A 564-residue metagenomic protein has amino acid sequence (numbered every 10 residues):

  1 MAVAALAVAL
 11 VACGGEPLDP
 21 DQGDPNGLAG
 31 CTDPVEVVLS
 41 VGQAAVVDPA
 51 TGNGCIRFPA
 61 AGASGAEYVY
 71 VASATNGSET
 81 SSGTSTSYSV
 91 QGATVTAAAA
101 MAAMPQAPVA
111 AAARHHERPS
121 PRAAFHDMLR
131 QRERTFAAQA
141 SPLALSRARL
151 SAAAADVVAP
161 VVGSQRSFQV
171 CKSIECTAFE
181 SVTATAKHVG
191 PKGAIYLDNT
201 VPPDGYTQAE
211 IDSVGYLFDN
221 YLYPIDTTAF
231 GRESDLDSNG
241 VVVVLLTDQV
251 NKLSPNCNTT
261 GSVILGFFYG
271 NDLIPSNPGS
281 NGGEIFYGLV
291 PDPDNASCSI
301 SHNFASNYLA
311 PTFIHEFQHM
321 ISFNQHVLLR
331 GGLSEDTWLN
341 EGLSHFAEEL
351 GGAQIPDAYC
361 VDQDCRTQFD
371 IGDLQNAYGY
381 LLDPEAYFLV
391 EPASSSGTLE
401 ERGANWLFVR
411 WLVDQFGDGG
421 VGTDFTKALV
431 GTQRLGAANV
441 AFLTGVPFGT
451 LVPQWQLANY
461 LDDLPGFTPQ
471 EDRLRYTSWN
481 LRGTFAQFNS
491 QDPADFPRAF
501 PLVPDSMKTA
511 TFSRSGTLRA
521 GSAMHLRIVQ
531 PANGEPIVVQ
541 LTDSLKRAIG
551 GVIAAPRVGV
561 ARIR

Functional and structural regions predicted by a protein language model:
M1-V3: Bacterial N-terminal signal peptides that target proteins for export
A9-A12: C-terminal motif of bacterial Sec signal peptides marking the signal peptidase cleavage site
G14-P17: Bacterial signal peptide processing site
D21-V243, I563-R564: N-terminal module-boundary/linker segments of secreted carbohydrate-active enzymes
D24-N53, P59-G62, R434-R564: Beta/coil-rich, acidic/histidine-enriched accessory regions frequently appended to metallopeptidases
P191-D336, L343, A347, A353-D357: Juxtacatalytic substrate-recognition/specificity segment
C257-T260, G279, D294-H302, C360-S396 (+3 more regions): Surface-exposed intrinsically disordered loops and tails
G331-N405, Q415, V430-N459, D463: Acidic/His/Gly-enriched intrinsically disordered linker/tail segments that often contain short helix/coil "MoRF-like"
